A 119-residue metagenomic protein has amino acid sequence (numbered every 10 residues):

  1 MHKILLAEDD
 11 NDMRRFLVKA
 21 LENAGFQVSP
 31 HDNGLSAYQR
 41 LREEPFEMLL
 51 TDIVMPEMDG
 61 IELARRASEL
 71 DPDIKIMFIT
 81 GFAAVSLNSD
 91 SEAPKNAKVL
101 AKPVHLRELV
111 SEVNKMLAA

Functional and structural regions predicted by a protein language model:
E8: Conserved acidic carboxylate
D12-N23: Charged docking surfaces used in two-component/phosphorelay signaling
G25-D32, R40: Short hydrophobic/Thr-rich beta-strand motif most characteristic of the beta2 strand and flanking loop of CheY-like
N33, D59-E62: Acidic catalytic/metal-coordinating carboxylates
D52: Active-site residues of response regulator receiver
M55: Receiver (REC) domain active-site loop signature in two-component systems and cognate sites in sensor histidine kinases
E62, A83-A101, R107-E112: Alpha4 helix (beta4-alpha4-beta5 surface) of REC/receiver domains from two-component response regulators
